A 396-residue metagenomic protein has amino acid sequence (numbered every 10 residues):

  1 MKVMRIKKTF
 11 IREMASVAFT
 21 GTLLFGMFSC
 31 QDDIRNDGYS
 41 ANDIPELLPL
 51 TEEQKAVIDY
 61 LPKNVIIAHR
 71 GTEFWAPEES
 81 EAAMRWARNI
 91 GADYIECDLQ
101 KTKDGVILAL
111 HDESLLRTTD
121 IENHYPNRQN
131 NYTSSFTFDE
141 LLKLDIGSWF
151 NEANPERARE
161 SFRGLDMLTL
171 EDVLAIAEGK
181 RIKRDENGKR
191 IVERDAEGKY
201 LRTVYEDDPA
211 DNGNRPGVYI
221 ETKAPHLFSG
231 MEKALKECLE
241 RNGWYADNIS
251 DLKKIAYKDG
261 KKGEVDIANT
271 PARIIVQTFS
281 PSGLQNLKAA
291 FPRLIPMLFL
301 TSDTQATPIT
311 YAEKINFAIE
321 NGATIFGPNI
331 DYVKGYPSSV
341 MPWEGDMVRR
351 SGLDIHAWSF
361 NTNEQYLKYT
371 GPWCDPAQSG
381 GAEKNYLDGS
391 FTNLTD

Functional and structural regions predicted by a protein language model:
V3-A18: Bacterial N-terminal signal peptides that target proteins for export
A15-L24, V218, I274: Hydrophobic alpha-helical targeting segments used for export or membrane insertion
F25-S29: C-terminal motif of bacterial Sec signal peptides marking the signal peptidase cleavage site
C30-D396: Phosphate-group recognition and catalysis centered on beta-loop-alpha active-site segments
